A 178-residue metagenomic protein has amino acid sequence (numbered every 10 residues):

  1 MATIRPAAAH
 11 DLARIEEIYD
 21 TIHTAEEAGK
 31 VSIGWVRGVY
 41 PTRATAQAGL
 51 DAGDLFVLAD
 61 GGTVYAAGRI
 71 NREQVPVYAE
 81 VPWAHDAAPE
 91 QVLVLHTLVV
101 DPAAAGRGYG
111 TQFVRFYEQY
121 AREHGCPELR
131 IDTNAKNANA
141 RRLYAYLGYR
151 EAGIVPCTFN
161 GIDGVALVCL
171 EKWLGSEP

Functional and structural regions predicted by a protein language model:
T3-E17: A short beta-loop-alpha structural element at the N-terminal edge of CoA-dependent acyl/N-acetyltransferase catalytic
A7, L98-V100, T133: Hydrophobic adenine-recognition pocket in adenosine-nucleotide-binding enzymes
E16, H23-T45: Conserved GNAT-fold acetyl-CoA-binding loop/helix
D54-G68: Conserved beta-hairpin
R69-T97, P102-A105, T158-D163: Conserved acyl-donor/pantetheine-binding loop and adjacent beta-alpha core of acyl/acetyltransferases and related
A87-A88, P127, N134-A138, A145-L147 (+1 more regions): C-terminal "cap" of GNAT-fold acetyltransferases
V100, G106-Q119, R142, Y146: Conserved acetyl-CoA-binding loop-helix of GNAT-fold acetyltransferases
V114, A121-D132: Conserved GNAT acetyl-CoA-binding A-motif
